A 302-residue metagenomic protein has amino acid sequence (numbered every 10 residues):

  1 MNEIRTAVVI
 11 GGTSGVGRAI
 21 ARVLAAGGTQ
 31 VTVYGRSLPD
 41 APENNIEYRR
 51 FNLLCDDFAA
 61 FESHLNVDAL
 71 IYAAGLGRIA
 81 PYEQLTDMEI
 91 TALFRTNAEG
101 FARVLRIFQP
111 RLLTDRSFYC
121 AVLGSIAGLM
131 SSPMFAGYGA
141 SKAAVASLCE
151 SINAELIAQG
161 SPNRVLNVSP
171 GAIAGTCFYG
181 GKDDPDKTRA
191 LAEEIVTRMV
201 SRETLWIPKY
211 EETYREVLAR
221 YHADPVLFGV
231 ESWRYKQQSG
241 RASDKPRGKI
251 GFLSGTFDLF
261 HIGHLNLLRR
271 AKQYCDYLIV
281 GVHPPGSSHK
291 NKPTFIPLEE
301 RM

Functional and structural regions predicted by a protein language model:
T13, A21: N-terminal Rossmann NAD(P)H-binding glycine-rich loop of SDR-like oxidoreductase domains
A73-I79: Conserved NAD(P)H cofactor-binding loop of Rossmann-fold oxidoreductase domains
P81-Y82, E89-F94: Substrate-binding pocket helix/loop in short-chain dehydrogenase/reductase
L105, S141: Active-site helix of classical SDR
S125: Residue(s) in the substrate-gating loop at a strand-loop-helix junction that position the organic substrate next
N163, N167-V168, Y179-R220: C-terminal helical subdomain
S243-M302: Nucleotidyltransferase catalytic core that binds NTPs
